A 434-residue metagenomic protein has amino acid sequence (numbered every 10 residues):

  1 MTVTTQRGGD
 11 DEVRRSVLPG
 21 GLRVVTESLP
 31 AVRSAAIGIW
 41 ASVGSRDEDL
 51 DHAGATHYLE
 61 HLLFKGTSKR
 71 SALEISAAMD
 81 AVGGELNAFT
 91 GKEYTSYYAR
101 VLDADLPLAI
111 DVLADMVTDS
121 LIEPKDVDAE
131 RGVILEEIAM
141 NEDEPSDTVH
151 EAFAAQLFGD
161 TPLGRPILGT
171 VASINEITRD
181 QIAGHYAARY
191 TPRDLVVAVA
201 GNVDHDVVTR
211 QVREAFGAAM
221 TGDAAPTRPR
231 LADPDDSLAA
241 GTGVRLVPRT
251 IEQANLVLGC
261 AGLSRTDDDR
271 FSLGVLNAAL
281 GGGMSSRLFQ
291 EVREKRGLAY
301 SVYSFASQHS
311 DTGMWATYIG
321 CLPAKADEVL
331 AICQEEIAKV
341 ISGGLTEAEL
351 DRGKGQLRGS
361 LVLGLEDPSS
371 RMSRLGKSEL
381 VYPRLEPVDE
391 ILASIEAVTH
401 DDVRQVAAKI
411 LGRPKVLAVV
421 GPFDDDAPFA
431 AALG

Functional and structural regions predicted by a protein language model:
M1-G9, R14, L157-G159, L163-L168 (+3 more regions): An aromatic/glycine/proline-enriched structural segment found at the starts of mature extracellular/organellar domains
M1-S34: N- or domain-start disorder-to-order transition segments that initiate the globular core
T2-T5, V196-A198, K354, R358-G434: C-terminal regions of mature proteins
G21, I39, H57, M79 (+14 more regions): Buried hydrophobic packing residues in well-ordered domains
A31, A36-R100, G282-L298, H309: M16/MPP (pitrilysin/insulinase) zinc-metallopeptidase core fold and M16-derived inactive scaffolds
L63-D147, R179, A183-T191: Active-site-adjacent, His/Asp/Glu-enriched structural segments that form or flank metal-binding and acid/base networks
G66-K69, R100-V133, A299, Y303 (+2 more regions): M16/insulysin-pitrilysin zinc metalloprotease superfamily fold
N141-R193, V212-A215, G364-A397: Scaffold signal of the M16-like zinc-metallopeptidase fold and its non-catalytic homologs
